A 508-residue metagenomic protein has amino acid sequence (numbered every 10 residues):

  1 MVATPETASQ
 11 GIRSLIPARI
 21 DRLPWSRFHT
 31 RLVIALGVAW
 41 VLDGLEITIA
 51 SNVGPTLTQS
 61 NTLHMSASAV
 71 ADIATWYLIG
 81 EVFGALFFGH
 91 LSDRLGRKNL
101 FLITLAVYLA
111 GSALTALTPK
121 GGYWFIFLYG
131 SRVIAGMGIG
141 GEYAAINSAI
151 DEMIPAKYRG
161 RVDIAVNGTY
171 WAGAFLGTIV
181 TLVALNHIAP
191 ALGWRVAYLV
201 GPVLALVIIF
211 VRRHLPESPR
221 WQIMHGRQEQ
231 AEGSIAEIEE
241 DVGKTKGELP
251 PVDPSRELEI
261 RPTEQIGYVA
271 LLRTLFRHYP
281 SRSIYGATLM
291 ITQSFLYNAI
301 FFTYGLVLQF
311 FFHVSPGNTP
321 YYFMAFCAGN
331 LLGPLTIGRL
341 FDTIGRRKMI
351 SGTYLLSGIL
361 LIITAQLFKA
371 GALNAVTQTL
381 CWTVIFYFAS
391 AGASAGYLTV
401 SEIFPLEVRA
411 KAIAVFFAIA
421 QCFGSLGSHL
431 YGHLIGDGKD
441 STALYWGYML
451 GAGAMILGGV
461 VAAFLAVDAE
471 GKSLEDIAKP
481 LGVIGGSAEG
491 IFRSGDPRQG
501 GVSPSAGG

Functional and structural regions predicted by a protein language model:
M1-G508: Transmembrane-helix signature of 12-pass secondary carriers
